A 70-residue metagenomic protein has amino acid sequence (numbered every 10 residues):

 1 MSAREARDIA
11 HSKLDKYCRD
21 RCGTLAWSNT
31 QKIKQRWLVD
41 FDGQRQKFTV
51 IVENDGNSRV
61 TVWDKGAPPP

Functional and structural regions predicted by a protein language model:
M1-A26: Short, non-transmembrane alpha-helical segments in secretory-pathway proteins
G23-T30, S58-V62: Generic structural motif
K32-W37: A short, glycine/Asx- and small/polar-enriched loop/turn that sits immediately N-terminal to a beta-strand
V39-G43: Short beta-strand segments that buttress and anchor functional surface loops
R45-A67: A short, surface-exposed beta-strand/turn
